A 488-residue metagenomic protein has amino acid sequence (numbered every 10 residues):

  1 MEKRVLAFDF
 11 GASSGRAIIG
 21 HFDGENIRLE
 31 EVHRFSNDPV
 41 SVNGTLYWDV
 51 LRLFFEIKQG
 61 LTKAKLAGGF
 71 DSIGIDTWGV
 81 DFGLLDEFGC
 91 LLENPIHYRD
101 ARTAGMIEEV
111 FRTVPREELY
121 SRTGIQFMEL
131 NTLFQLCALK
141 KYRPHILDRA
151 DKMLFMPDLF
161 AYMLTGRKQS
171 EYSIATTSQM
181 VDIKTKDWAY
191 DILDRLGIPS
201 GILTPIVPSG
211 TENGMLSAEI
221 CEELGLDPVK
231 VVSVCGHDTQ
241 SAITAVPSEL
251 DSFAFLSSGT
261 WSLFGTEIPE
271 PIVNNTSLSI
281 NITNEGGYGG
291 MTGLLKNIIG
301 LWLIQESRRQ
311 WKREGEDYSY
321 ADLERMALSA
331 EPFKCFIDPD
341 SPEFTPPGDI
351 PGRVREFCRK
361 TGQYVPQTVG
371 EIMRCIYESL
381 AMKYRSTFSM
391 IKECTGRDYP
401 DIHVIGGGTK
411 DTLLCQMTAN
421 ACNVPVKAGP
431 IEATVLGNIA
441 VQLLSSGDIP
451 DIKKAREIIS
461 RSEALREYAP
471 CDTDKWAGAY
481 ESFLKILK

Functional and structural regions predicted by a protein language model:
M1-E93, S121, C221-V231, C422-V424: N-terminal glycine/serine-rich phosphate-binding loop of ATP-dependent small-molecule kinases, especially carbohydrate
L6-A7, I19, A104, F111-T123 (+9 more regions): Active-site core segments that coordinate phosphate-bearing ligands/cofactors across diverse enzyme families
G11-S13, D71, D76-W78, T132 (+4 more regions): Short, basic and Ser/Thr-rich N-terminal targeting/leader segments
R52-K65, T185-D191, K383-M390: Short, well-ordered amphipathic alpha-helical segments that serve as non-catalytic structural scaffolds within diverse
T62-H97, Q126-L130, A161-D182, P205-P208: Short beta-strand-loop/turn "lid" adjacent to the catalytic site in phosphate-handling enzymes
G69-T77, K152, P205, R397-G406: Short glycine-rich phosphate-binding loop at a beta-alpha junction
D76-V80, S209-G210, S258-W261, D401-T409: Glycine-rich beta-strand-to-loop/alpha-helix junction loops that act as flexible
D100: Carbohydrate-associated surface elements
